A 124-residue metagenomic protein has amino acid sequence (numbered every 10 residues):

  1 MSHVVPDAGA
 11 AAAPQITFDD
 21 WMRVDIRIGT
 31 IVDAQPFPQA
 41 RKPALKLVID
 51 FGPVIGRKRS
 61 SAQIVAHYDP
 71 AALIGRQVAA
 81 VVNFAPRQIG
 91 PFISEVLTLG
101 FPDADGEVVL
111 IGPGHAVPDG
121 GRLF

Functional and structural regions predicted by a protein language model:
M1-F124: Phosphate-backbone binding interfaces of nucleic-acid-interacting proteins
